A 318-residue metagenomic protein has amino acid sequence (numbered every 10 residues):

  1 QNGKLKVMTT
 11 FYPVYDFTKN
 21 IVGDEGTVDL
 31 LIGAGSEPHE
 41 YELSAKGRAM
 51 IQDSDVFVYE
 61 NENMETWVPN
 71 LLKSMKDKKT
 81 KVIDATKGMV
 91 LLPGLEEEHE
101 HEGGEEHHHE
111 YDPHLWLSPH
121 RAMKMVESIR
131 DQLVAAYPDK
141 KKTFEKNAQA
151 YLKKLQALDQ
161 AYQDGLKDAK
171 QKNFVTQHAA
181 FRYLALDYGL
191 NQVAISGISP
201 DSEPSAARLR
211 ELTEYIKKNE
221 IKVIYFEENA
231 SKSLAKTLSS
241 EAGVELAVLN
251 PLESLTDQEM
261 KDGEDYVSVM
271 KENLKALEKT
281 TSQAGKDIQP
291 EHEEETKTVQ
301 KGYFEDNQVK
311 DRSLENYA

Functional and structural regions predicted by a protein language model:
Q1-A318: Extracytoplasmic metal-acquisition and chelation regions
